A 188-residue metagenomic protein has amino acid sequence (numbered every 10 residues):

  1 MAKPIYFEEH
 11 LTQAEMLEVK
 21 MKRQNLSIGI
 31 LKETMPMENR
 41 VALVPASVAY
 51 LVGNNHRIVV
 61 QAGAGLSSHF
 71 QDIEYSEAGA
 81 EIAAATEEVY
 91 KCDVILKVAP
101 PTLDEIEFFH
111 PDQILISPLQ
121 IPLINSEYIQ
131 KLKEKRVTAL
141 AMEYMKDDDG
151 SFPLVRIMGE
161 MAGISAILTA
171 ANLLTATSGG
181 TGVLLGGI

Functional and structural regions predicted by a protein language model:
M1-S27, E33-M35, I106-I188: Glycine/serine-rich phosphate-binding loop and adjoining beta1-alpha1 elements at the start of nucleotide-handling
Q13-K131, K135-V137: An N-terminal-biased, well-structured beta-alpha scaffold segment characteristic of Rossmann-like dinucleotide-binding
